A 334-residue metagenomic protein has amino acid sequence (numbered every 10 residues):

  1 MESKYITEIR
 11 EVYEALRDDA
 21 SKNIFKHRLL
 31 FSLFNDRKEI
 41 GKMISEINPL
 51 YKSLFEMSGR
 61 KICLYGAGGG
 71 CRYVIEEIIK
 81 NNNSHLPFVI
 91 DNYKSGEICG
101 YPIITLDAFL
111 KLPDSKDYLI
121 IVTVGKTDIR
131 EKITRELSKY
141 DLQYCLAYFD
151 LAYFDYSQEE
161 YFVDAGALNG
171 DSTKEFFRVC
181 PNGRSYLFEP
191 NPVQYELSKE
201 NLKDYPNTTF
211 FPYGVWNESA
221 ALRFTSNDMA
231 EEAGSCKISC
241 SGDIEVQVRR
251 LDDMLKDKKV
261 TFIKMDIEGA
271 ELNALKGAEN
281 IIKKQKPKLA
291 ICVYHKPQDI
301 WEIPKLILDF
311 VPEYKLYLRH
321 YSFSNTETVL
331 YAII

Functional and structural regions predicted by a protein language model:
M1-L86, N92-I334: Phosphate/nucleotide-binding beta-alpha loop and adjacent structural elements of enzyme active sites
